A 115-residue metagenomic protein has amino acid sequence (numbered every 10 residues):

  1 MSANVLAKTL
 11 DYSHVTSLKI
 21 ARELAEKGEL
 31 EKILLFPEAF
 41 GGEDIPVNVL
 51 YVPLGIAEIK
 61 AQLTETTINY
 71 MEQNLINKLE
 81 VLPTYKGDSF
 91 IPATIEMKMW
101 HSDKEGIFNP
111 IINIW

Functional and structural regions predicted by a protein language model:
M1-I76: Betabetaalpha-Me/HNH-type nuclease active-site subdomain
Q73-Y85: Short microdomains enriched in Cys/His and/or Lys/Arg
P83-W115: C-terminal, well-folded lobe of enzymatic/effector domains
